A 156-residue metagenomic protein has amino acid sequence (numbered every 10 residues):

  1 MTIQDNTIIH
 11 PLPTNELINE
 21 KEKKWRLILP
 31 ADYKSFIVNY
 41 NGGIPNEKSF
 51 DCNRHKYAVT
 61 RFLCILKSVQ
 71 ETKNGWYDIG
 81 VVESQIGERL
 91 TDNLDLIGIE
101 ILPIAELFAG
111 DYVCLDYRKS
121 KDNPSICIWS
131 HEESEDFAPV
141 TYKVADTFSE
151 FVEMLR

Functional and structural regions predicted by a protein language model:
M1-A109: A surface-exposed partner-binding patch
I101-L102, V113, I126: A broad, low-specificity signal marking well-ordered, structured residues that form hydrophobic/aromatic
A105-F108, K119, E133: Short, flexible loop/turn elements at secondary-structure junctions
Y112-R118: Short, surface-exposed beta-strand/loop micro-motifs that present aromatic residues
R118-K121, S149: A short, sequence-level motif marking secondary-structure junctions
D122-E135: Intrinsically disordered, low-complexity regulatory segments enriched in Ser/Thr/Pro and charged residues
E132-R156: Compact, glycine/acidic-enriched structural inserts
